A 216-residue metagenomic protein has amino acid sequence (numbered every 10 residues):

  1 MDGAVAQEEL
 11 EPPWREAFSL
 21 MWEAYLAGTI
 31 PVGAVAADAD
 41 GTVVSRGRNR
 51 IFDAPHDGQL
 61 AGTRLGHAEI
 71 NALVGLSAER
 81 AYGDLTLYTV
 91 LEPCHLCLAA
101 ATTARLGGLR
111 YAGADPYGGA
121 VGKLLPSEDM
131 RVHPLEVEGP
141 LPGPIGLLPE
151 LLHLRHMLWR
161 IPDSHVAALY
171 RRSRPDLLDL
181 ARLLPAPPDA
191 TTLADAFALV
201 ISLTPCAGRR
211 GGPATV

Functional and structural regions predicted by a protein language model:
M1-E23, A104-V216: Zinc-dependent deaminase
A24-G28: Short loop/turn motifs at secondary-structure junctions and domain boundaries
V32-D38: Short beta-strand scaffold segments in enzyme catalytic cores
T42-F52: Short beta->alpha transition motifs characteristic of CBS
S45, A68-A78: Glycine/small-residue-rich phosphate/adenosyl-binding loop
R50-A68: A short, polar/charged loop-to-alpha-helix boundary motif
T86-E92, A112-A114: Short His-Asn-centered micro-motif
T89-G107, V121: Local cysteine-cluster metal-coordination motifs and their immediate loop/turn environment, predominantly Fe-S cluster
